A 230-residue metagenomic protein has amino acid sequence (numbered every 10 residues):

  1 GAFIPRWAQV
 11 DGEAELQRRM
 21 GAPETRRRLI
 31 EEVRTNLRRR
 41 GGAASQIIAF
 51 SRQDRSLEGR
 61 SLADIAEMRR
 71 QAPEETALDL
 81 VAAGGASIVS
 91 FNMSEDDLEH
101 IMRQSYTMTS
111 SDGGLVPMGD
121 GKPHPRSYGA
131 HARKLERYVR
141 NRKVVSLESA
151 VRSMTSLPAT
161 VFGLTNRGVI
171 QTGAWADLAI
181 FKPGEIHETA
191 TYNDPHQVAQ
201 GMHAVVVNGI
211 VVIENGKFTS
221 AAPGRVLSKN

Functional and structural regions predicted by a protein language model:
G1, R55, A83-S87, L115-G119 (+4 more regions): Flexible loop/turn segments at secondary-structure boundaries
G1-K143: Active-site neighborhoods of metal-dependent hydrolases
R28, H100-Y106, S111-D112, I180-L227: C-terminal cap of metal-dependent C-N hydrolases
E67, A82, M102, Y106 (+6 more regions): Hydrophobic alpha-helix feature that most strongly marks membrane-spanning transmembrane helices and their immediate
E74, A132, E148-T155: Hydrophobic face of alpha-helices
I88-L98, R142-V151, A159-H196: Acidic, glycine-enriched loop/beta-strand segments at the rims of small-molecule binding/catalytic pockets
